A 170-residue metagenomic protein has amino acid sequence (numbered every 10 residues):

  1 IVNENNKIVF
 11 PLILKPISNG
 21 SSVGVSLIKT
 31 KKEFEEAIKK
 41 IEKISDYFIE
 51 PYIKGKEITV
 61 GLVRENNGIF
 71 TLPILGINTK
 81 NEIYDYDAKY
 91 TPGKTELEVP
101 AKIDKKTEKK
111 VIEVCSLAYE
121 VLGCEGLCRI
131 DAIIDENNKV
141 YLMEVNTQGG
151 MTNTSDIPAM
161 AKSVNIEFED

Functional and structural regions predicted by a protein language model:
I1, S22-I28: Flexible, glycine/proline-enriched loop segments at strand-loop-helix junctions that form or flank small-ligand binding
V2-K7: Short amphipathic alpha-helix with an adjacent loop that forms part of the alpha/beta core around
I8-V23, S45-K54: ATP-grasp fold ATP-binding core
N19, E33, D156: Residue-level recognition of oxygen-bearing side chains
K29-K106, K110-E113, I134-Y141: Phosphate-binding site of ATP-dependent enzymes
V60-L62, Y119-M151, A161: Conserved metal-phosphate-binding beta-hairpin within the catalytic cores of diverse ATP-dependent phosphoryl-transfer
I83-Y84, M151-M160: A short, polar/charged loop-to-alpha-helix boundary motif
I157-E169: Short, flexible active-site recognition loops that position polar ligands and cofactors
